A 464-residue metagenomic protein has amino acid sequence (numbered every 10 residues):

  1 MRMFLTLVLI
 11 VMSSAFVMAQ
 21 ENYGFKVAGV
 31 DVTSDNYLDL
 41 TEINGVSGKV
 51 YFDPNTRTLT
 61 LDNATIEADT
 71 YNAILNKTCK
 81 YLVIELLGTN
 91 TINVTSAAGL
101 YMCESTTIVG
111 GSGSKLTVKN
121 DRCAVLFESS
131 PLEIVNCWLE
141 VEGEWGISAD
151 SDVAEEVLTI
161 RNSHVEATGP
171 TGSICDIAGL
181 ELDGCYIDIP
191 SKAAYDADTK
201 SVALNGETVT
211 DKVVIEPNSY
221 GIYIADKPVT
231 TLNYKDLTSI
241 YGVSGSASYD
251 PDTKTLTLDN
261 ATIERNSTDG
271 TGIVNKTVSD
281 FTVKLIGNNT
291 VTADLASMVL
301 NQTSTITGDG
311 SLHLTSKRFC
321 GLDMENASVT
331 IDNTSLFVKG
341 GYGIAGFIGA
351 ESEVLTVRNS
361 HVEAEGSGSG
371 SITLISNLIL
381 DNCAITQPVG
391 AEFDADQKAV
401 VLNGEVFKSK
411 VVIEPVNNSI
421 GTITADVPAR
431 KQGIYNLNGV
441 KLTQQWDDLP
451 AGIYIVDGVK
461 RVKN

Functional and structural regions predicted by a protein language model:
M1-Q20: Sec-dependent, cleavable N-terminal signal peptides
V8, I331, G458-V462: Generic N-terminal leader/processing signal
L9, T159, S419-T422: Generic short N-terminal amphipathic or hydrophobic helices
Q20-N417: A composition-driven surface/loop motif
N418-N464: C-terminal outer-membrane/trafficking sorting elements
